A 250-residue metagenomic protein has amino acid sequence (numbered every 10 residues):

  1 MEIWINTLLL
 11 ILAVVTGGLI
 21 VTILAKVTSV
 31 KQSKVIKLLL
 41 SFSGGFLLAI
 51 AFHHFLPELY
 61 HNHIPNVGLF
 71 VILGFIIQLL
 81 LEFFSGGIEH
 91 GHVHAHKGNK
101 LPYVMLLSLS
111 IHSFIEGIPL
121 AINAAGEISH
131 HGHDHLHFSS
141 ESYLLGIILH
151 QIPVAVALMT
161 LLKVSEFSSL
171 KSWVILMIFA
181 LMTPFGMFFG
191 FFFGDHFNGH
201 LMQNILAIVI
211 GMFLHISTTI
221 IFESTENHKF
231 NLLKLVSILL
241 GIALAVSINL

Functional and structural regions predicted by a protein language model:
M1-L250: Intrinsically disordered, metal-sensing/regulatory segments
